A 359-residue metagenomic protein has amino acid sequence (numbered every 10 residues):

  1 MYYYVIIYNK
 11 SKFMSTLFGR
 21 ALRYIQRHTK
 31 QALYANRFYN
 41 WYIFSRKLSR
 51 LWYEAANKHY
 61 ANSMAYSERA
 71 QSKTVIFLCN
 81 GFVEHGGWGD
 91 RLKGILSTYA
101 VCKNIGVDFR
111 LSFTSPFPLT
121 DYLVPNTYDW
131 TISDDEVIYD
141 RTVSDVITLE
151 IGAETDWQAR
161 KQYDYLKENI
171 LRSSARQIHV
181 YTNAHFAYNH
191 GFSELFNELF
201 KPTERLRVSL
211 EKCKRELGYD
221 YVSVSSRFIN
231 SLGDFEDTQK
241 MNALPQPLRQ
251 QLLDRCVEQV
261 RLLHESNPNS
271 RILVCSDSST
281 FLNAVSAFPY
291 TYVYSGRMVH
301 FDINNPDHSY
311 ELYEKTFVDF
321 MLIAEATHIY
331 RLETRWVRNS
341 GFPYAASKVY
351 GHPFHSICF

Functional and structural regions predicted by a protein language model:
M1-F13: Short, Lys/Arg-enriched N-terminal segments with co-localized hydrophobic residues within the first ~10-30 amino acids
L22-T74, T120-L262, S266: Secretory-pathway luminal glycosyltransferase catalytic domains
E68-T114: N-terminal pre-catalytic "stem/leader" segment of glycosyltransferase-like enzymes
F82-V83, T114-L119, F186-A187, R227-S231 (+3 more regions): Short, solvent-exposed loop/turn segments at secondary-structure junctions
L96, E314-F359: A donor-sugar binding/catalytic signature common to diverse glycosyltransferases and related nucleotide-sugar
Y122-D129, L282-Y290, P343-K348: Short, aromatic/basic amphipathic alpha-helical patches
S225-G233, T238, D254-V260, H264-H308: Catalytic donor nucleotide-activated moiety binding site of glycosyltransferases and closely related
Q250, V293-I329: Donor nucleotide-activated moiety binding/catalytic core segment of transferases that use nucleotide-activated donors
